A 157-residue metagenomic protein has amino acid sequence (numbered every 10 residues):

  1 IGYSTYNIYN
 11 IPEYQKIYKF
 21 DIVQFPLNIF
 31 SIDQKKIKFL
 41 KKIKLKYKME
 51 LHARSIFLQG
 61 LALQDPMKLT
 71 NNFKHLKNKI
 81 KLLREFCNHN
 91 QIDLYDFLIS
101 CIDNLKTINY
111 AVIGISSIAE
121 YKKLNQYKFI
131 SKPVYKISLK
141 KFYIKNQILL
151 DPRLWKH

Functional and structural regions predicted by a protein language model:
G2-I144, I148-L150, L154: Beta/alpha (TIM)-barrel catalytic core signal, keyed to glycine-rich beta->alpha loops juxtaposed to Asp/Glu that bind
